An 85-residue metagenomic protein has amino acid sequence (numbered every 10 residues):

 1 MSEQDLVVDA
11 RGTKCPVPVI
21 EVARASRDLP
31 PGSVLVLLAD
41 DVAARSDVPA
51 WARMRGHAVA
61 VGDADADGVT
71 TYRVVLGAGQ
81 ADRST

Functional and structural regions predicted by a protein language model:
M1-D9: Right-handed parallel beta-helix/beta-solenoid
E3, G32, D67-V69: A general secondary-structure signal for short beta-strands and their flanking turns/coil in non-transmembrane regions
A10-G62: Amphipathic, hydrophobic secondary-structure cores in small proteins
P49-T85: C-terminal structural segments of small proteins and small subunits
